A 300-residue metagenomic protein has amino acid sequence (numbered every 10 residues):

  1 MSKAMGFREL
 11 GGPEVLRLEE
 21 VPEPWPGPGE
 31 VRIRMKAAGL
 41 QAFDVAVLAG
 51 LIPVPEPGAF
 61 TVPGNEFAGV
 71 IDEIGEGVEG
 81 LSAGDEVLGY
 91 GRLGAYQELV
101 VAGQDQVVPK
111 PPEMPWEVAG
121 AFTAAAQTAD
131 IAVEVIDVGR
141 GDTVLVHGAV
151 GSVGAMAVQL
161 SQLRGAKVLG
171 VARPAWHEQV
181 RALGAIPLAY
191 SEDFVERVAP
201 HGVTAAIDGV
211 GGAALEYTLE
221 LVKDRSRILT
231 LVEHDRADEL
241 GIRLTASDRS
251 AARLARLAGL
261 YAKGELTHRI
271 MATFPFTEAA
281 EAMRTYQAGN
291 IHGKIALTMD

Functional and structural regions predicted by a protein language model:
P22-L40, L51-L93: Glycine-rich beta-strand-centered segment in the early N-terminal region that forms part of a ligand/cofactor-binding
A46, E73, E86-G148: NAD(P)H dinucleotide-binding glycine-rich loop of Rossmann-like/cofactor-binding domains, especially the beta1-alpha1
E66, D85-E86, T143, L163 (+2 more regions): Residue-level marker of beta-strand positions
G120-Y190: Mid-domain Rossmann-like dinucleotide-binding core that forms the NAD(H)/NADP(H) cofactor-binding site
D193-G202: Short amphipathic alpha-helix with an adjacent loop that forms part of the alpha/beta core around
G209-R269, P275-F276, M299-D300: Glycine-rich phosphate-binding loop and adjacent beta-alpha segment of Rossmann(oid) nucleotide-cofactor-binding
T267-R269, M283-D300: C-terminal capping/lid region of NAD(P)-dependent oxidoreductase domains
